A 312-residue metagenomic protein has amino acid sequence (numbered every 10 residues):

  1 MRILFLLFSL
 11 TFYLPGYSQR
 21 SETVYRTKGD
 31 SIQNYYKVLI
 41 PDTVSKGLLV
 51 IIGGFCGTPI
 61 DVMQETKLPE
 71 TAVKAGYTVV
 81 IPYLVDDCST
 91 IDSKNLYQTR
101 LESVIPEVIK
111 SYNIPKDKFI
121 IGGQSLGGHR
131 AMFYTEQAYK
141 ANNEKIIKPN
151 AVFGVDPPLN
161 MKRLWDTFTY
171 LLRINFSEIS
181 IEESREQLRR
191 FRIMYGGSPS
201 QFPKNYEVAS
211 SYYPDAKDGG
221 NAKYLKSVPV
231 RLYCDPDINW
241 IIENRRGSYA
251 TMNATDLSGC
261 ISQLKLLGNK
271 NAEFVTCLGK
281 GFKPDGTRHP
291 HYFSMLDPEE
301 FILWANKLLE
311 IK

Functional and structural regions predicted by a protein language model:
M1-R20: Bacterial Sec-dependent N-terminal signal peptides
S18-T43: N-terminal cap/lid segment of alpha/beta-hydrolase-fold proteins
V44-K46, I51-T90, I242: Short substrate-entry loop that stabilizes the transition state in hydrolases
D92-N113, F133: Alpha/beta-hydrolase active-site loop
K110-S111, K116-N175: Primarily recognizes the serine-hydrolase "nucleophile elbow" in alpha/beta-hydrolase and SGNH/GDSL folds
D166-P214: The alpha/beta-hydrolase serine catalytic core
I193-E273: Serine-hydrolase catalytic core
T287-K312: Catalytic active-site module of serine/aspartate enzymes centered on a nucleophile-bearing elbow/loop
